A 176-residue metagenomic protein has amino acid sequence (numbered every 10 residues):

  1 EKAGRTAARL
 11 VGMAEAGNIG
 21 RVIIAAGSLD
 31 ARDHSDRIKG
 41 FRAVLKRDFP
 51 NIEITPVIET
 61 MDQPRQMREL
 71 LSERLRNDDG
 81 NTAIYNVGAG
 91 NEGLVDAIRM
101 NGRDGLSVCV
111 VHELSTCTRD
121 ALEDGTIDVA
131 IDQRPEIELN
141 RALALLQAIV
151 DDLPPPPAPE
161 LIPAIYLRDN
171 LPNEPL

Functional and structural regions predicted by a protein language model:
E1-R21, R68, T118, R134-D151: Hydrophobic alpha-helical segments within soluble ligand-binding/sensing domains
A3-A7, R32-I52, Q66, L70 (+2 more regions): Short, solvent-exposed amphipathic alpha-helices that sit in or adjacent to ligand/effector-binding or catalytic
R21-I24, L45-R65: Short beta-strand elements in bilobed, periplasmic/extracellular small-molecule ligand-binding domains
I23-R32: Short beta-strand->loop
A26, V111-E113, L167: Short beta-strand/turn micro-motifs composed of small residues that flank or help shape donor/cofactor-binding pockets
F41, P56-C117: Hydrophobic alpha-helical
L45, R134-L176: Hinge/cleft segment of the Venus flytrap/periplasmic-binding protein
T116-T126: Glycine-rich, charge-decorated loop segments at or immediately adjacent to ligand/cofactor-binding or catalytic sites
